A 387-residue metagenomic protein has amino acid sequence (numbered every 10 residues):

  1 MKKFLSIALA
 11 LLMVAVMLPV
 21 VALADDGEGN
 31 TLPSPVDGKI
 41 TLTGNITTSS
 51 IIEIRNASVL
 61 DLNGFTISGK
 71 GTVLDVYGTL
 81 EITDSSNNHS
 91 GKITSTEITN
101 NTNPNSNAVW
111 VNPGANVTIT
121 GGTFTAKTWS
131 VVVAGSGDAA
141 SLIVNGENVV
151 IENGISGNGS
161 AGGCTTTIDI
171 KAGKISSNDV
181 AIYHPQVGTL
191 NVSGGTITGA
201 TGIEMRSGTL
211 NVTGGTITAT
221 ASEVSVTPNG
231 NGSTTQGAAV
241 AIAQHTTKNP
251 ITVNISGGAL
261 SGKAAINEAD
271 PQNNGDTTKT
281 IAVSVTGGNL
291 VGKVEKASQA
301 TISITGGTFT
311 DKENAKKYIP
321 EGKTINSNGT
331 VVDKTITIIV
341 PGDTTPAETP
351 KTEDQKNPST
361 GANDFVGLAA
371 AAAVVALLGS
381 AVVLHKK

Functional and structural regions predicted by a protein language model:
M1-A24, K387: Sec-dependent, cleavable N-terminal signal peptides
A15-L23, S177, A376, S380-L384: Short hydrophobic alpha-helical membrane-anchoring segments
M17-E28, K356-V366: Sec-dependent signal peptide cleavage junction
D25-I51: Acidic Gly/Asp/Thr-rich repetitive segments characteristic of extracellular carbohydrate-active and adhesion proteins
E53-V59, D75-S95, S106-T128, V133-N178 (+5 more regions): Surface-exposed loop/turn motifs in large extracellular/passenger domains
L62-N63, G69: LRR N-terminal entry segment and analogous cap-like coil->beta motifs
I319-G322, G329-A362: C-terminal low-complexity, Ser/Thr- and acidic/Pro-rich disordered "stalk" regions positioned immediately N-terminal
N363-H385: A cross-kingdom C-terminal cell-surface attachment/processing module
